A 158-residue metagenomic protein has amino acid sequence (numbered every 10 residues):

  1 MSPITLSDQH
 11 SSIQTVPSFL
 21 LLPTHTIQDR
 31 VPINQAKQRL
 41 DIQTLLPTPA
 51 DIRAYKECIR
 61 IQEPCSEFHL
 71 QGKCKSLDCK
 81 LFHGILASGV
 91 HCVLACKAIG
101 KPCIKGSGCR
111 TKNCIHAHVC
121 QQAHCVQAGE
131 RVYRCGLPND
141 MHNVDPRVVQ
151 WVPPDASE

Functional and structural regions predicted by a protein language model:
M1-E158: Cys/His Zn-binding finger modules involved in RNA regulation
